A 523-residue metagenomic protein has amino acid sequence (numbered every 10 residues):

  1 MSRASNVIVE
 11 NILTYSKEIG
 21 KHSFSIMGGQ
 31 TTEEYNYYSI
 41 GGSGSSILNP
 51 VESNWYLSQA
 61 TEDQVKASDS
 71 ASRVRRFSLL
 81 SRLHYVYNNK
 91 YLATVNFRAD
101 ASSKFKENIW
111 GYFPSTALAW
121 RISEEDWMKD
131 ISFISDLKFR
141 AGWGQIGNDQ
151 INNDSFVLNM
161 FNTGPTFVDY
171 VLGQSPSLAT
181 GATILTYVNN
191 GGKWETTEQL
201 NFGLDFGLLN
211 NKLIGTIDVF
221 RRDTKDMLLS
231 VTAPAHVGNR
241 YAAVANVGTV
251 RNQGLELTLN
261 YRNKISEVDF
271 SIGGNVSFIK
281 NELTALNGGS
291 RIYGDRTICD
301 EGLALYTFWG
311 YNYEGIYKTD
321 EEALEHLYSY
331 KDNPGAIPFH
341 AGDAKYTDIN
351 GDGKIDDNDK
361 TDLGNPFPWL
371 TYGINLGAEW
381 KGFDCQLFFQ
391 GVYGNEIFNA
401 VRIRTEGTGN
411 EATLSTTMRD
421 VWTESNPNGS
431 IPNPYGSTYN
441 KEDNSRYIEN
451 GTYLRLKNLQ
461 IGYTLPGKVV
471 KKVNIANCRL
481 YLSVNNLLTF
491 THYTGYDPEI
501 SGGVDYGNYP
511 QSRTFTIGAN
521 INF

Functional and structural regions predicted by a protein language model:
M1-G310, D443-F523: Extracellular/periplasmic, surface-exposed regions of secreted and cell-surface proteins
Y170, S175-L185, D223-V247, K280-F367 (+2 more regions): Surface-exposed, extracytoplasmic segments of Gram-negative outer-membrane nutrient-acquisition systems
Y372: Extra-cytoplasmic beta-strand recognition segments
